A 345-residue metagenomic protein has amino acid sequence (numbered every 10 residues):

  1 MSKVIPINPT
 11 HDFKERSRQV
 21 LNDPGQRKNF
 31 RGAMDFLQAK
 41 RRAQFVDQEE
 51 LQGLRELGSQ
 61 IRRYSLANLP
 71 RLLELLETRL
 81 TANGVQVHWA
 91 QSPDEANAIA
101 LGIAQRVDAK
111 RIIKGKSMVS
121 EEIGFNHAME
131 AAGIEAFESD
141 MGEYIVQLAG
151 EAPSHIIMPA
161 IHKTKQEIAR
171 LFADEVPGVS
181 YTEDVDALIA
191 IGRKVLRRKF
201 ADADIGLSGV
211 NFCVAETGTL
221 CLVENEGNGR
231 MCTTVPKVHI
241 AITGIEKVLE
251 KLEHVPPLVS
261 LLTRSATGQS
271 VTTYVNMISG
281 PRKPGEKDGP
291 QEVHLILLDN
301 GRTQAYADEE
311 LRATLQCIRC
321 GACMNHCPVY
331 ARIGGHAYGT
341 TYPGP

Functional and structural regions predicted by a protein language model:
M1-S117, E121-A132, D140: N-terminal leader/transition segments
Q52-Q60, E74-N83, E167-V179, V235-P236 (+1 more regions): Gly-rich Lys/Arg/Thr-decorated short loops/hinges at beta-loop-alpha junctions or inter-strand turns that position
E74, T78-Q86, Q105, E130 (+7 more regions): Generic secondary-structure signature for well-ordered alpha-helical cores
D94-E95, M118-V119, E143-Y144, K163 (+6 more regions): Short, glycine-/Ser/Thr-/acidic-enriched flexible segments
E95, T272-G285, R319, Y330-G334 (+1 more regions): A glycine-rich phosphate-binding loop feature that marks nucleotide/adenosyl-phosphate handling sites
E95, V107, I113-C213: Conserved alpha/beta enzyme-core scaffold
R193, R198-P281, E286: Conserved phosphate- and dinucleotide-binding cores of soluble alpha/beta proteins, encompassing both enzyme active
G285-T314, M324-N325, V329-P345: Ferredoxin-type iron-sulfur electron-transfer modules in oxidoreductases and energy-metabolism complexes
